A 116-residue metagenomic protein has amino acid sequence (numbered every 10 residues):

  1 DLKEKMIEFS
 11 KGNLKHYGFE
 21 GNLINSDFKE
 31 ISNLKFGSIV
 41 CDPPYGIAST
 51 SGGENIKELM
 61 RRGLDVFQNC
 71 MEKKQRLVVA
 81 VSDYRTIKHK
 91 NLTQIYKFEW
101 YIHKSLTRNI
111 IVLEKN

Functional and structural regions predicted by a protein language model:
D1-N116: Class I S-adenosyl-L-methionine-dependent methyltransferase catalytic core
